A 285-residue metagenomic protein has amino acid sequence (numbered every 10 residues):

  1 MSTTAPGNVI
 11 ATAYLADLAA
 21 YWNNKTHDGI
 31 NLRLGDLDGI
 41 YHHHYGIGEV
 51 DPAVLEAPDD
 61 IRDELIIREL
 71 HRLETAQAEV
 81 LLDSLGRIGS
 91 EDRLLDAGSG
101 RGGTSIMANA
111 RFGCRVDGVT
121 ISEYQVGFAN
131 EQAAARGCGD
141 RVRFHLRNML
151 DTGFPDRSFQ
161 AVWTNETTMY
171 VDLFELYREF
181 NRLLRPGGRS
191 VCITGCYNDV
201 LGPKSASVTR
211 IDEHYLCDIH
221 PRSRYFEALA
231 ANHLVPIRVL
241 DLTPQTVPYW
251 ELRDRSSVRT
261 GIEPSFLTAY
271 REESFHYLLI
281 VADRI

Functional and structural regions predicted by a protein language model:
M1-Y41: N-terminal auxiliary segments of SAM/dcSAM-dependent transferases
I47-A57, H71-S90: Conserved alpha-helix/loop element of class I SAM-dependent methyltransferases that forms part of the SAM/SAH-binding
R93-L95, T104-D151: Class I SAM-dependent methyltransferase SAM/SAH-binding core
L150-V162: A short acidic, Gly/Pro-enriched loop at the edge of an enzyme's catalytic core that lines a small-molecule cofactor
E175-R189: A short glycine-rich, Lys/Arg-flanked "PGG" loop and its adjoining helix->strand segment in the class I
G195-L216: Short, glycine-/aromatic-enriched active-site segment of Class I SAM-dependent methyltransferases
C217-H233: Short alpha-helix
R238-R259: Conserved catalytic loop of SAM-dependent methyltransferase domains
